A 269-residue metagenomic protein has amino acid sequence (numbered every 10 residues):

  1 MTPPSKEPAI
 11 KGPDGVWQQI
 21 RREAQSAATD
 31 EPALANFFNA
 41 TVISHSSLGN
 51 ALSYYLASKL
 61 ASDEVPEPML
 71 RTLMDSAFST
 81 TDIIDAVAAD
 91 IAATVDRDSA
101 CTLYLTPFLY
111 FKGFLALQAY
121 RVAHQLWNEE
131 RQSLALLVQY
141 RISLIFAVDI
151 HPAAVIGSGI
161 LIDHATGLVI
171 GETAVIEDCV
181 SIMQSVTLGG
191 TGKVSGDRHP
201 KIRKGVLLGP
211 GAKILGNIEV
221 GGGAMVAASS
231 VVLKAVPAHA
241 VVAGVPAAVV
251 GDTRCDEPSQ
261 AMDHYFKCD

Functional and structural regions predicted by a protein language model:
M1-R141, P258-D269: Terminal amphipathic alpha-helical/low-complexity segments used for targeting or macromolecular assembly
S143-V250: Structural signal for interior beta-strand "rungs" in well-ordered beta-sheet cores of soluble enzyme domains
V220, V226, E257-D263: Generic signature of intrinsically disordered, low-complexity, basic-rich segments and short cationic peptides
